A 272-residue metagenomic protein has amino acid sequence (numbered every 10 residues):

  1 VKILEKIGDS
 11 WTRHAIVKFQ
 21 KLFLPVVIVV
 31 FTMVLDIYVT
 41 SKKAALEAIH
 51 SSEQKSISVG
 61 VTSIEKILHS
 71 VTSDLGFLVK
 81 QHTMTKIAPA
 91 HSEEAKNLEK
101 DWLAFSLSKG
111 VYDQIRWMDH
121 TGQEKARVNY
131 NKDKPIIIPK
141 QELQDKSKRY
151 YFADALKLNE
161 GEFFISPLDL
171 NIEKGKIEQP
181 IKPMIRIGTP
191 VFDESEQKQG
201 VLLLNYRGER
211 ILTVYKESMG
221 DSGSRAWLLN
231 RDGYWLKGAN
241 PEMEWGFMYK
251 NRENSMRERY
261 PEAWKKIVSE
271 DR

Functional and structural regions predicted by a protein language model:
K2-T12, S52, P89, K157-D169 (+3 more regions): N-terminal sensory and localization modules of signal-transduction and trafficking proteins
W11, A15-F19, P25-H91, A104-V111 (+1 more regions): Juxtamembrane extracytoplasmic/periplasmic/luminal helical "stalk" adjacent to the first N-terminal
S63, F77, K100-K109, Q114 (+3 more regions): Amphipathic alpha-helical regulatory segments at dimerization interfaces that relay allosteric signals between sensory
G110-Y112, P180-I185, G220-G223: Short, small/polar residue-rich loop motifs at catalytic or cofactor-binding pockets
I115-Q123, R127, R225-D232: Short hydrophobic alpha-helical segments used for membrane anchoring or interfacial signaling
R127-N205: Extracytoplasmic/periplasmic ligand-binding sensor regions of membrane-associated signaling proteins
E209-R272: Intrinsic low-complexity, intrinsically disordered coil/linker regions enriched in small/polar and charged residues
